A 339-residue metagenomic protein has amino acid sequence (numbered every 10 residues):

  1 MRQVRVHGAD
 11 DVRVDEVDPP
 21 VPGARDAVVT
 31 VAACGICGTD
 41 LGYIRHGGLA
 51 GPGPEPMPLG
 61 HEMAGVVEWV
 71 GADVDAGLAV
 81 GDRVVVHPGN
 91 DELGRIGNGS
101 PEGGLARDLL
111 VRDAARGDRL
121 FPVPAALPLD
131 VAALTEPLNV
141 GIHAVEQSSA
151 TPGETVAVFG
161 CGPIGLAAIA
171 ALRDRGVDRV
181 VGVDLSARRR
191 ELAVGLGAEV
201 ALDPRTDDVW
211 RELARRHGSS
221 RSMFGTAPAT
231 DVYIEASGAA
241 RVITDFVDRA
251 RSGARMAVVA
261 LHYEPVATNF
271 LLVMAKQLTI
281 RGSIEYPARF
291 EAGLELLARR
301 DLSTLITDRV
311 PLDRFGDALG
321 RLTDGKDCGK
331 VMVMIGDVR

Functional and structural regions predicted by a protein language model:
M1-L59, G336-R339: Short N-terminal strand-loop motif that marks the start of NAD(P)H/FAD-dependent oxidoreductase cofactor-binding domains
P20-C34, G48-N90, P124-A126: Glycine-rich beta-strand-centered segment in the early N-terminal region that forms part of a ligand/cofactor-binding
V70, P137, G160-P163, L261: Glycine-rich Rossmann-fold phosphate-binding loop(s) that bind the pyrophosphate of adenine dinucleotide cofactors
N90-F159: NAD(P)H dinucleotide-binding glycine-rich loop of Rossmann-like/cofactor-binding domains, especially the beta1-alpha1
F121, A125, V158, R173-R241: Adenosine-nucleotide cofactor-binding segment
G141, V156-R173: Glycine-rich adenosine-cofactor-binding loop
V177, S237-R299, M334-R339: Glycine-rich phosphate-binding loop and adjacent beta-alpha segment of Rossmann(oid) nucleotide-cofactor-binding
R221, T244-D245, P287-R339: C-terminal hydrophobic helical "lid"/dimerization subdomain of Rossmann-like NAD(P)H-dependent oxidoreductases
